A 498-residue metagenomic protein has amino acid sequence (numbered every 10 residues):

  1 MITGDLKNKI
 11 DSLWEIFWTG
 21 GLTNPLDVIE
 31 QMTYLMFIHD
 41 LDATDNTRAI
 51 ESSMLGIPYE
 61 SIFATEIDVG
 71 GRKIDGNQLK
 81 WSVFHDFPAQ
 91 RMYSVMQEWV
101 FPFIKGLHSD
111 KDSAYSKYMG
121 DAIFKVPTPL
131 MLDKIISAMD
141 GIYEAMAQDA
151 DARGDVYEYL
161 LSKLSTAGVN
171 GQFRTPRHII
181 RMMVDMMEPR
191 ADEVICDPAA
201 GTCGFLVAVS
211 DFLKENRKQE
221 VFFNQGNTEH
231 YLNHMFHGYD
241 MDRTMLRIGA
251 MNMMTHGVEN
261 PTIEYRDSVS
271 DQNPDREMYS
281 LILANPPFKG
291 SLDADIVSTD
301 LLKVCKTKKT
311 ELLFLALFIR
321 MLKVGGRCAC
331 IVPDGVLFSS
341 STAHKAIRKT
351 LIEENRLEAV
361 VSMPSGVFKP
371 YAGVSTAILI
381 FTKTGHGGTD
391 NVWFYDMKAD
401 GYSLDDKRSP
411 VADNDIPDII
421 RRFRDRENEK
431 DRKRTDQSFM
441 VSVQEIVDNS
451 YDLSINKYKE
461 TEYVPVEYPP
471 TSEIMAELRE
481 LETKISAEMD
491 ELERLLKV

Functional and structural regions predicted by a protein language model:
M1-A191, P261-N273, S362-G366, G388-S403 (+1 more regions): Non-catalytic, mostly N-terminal accessory regions of nucleic-acid modification and defense proteins
V28, M32, M241-I248, I263 (+1 more regions): Conserved Class I SAM-dependent methyltransferase catalytic core
D42, T202, R243-T244, S270 (+5 more regions): Conserved nucleotide-binding/hydrolysis micro-motifs of P-loop NTPases
D149, T228-H230, D271-D275, I319-M321 (+1 more regions): Replace "in large, NTP-powered and nucleic-acid-processing enzymes" with "in large, NTP-powered factors and other
V169-A284, K289-D293, D300, K308 (+4 more regions): Conserved S-adenosyl-L-methionine
H234-H237, R266, V297-K303, M363-P364 (+1 more regions): Short beta-alpha connecting loops at secondary-structure transitions that line or flank enzyme active sites
R356-L357, K369-I419: C-terminal, active-site-flanking charged/polar segments
